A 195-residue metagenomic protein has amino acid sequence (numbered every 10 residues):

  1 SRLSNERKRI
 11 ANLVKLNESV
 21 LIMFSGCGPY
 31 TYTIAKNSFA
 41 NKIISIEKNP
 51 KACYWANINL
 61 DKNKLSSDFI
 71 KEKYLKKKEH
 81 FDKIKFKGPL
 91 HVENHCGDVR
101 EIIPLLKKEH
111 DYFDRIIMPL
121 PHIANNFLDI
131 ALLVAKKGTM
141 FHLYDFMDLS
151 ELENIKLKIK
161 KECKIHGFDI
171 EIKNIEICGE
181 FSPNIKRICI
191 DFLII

Functional and structural regions predicted by a protein language model:
S1-N17: SAM-dependent Rossmann-like transferase core, predominantly class I methyltransferases with a strong bias toward
V14, S38, V134-A135: A generic alpha-to-beta junction signature in SAM-dependent methyltransferases
N17-G26: Conserved class I S-adenosyl-L-methionine
C27-A40: Conserved SAM-binding loop of SAM-dependent methyltransferases across substrates and taxa, primarily the Class I
I34, I130-A131: Class I S-adenosylmethionine-dependent transferase superfamily signal
K42-E47, L143: Conserved SAM-binding motif I beta-strand of class I
I46-Y112, I123: S-adenosyl-L-methionine
L105, E109-Y112, H122-I130, K137-I195: C-terminal catalytic and target-recognition region of SAM-dependent MTase-like enzymes, primarily methyltransferases
